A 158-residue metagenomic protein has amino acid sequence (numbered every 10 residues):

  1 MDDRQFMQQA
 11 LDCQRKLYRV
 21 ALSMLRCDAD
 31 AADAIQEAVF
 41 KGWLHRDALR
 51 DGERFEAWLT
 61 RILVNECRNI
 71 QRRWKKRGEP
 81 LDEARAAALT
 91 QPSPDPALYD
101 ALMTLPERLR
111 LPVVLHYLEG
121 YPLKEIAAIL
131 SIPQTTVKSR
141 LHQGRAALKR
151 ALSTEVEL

Functional and structural regions predicted by a protein language model:
M1-R19, A32, R110: A short, charge-rich alpha-helical start-of-domain segment used by transcription regulators
Q9-D28, H45, L102, T154: Amphipathic, Lys/Arg- and hydrophobic-enriched alpha-helical face
Q14, Y18, V39, P106 (+2 more regions): C-terminal flanking helix
R19, D33-F40, L44, E53-N65: Structural recognition of an alpha-helix C-terminal capping motif at a helix-to-coil junction
A48-R50, R61-L81, Q143: Arg/Lys-rich amphipathic alpha helix in sigma70-family domain 2
V64, R68, L130-T154: DNA-recognition helix of helix-turn-helix
N69, K76-L102, P122: Internal acidic/polar
P112-H116: A short pre-motif secondary-structure segment
